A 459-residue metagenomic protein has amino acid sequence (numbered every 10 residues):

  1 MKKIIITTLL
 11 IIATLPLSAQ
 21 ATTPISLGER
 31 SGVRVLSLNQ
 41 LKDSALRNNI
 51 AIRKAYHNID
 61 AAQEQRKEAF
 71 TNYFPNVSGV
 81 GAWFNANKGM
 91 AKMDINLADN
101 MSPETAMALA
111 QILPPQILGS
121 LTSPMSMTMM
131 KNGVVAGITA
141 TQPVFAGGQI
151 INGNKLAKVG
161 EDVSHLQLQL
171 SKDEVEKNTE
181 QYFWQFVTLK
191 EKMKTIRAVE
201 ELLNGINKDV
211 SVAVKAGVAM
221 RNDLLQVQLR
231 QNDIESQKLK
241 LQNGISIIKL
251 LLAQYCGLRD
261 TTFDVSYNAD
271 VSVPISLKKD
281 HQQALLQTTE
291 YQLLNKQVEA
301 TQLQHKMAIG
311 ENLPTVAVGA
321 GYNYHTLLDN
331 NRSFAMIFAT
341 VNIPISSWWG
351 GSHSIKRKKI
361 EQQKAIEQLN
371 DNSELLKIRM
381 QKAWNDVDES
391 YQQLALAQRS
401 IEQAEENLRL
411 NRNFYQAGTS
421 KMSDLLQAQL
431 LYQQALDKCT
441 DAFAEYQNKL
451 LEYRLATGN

Functional and structural regions predicted by a protein language model:
M1-I4, A19-Q20: Positively charged n-region of N-terminal signal peptides that target proteins for export
I4-A13: Sec-dependent N-terminal signal peptides
I6, T22-P24, G28, S78 (+3 more regions): Acidic, low-complexity, intrinsically disordered peripheral segments
Q20-M90, V218-A219, C256-Q302: Bacterial Sec-pathway N-terminal export signals of envelope proteins
L36-Q40, E64-R66, L166-L285, D386 (+3 more regions): Periplasmic alpha-helical coiled-coil/stalk elements that build and connect Gram-negative outer-membrane
R53, N76-A91, P124-K131, T141-L170 (+5 more regions): Small/polar (Gly/Ser/Thr/Ala-rich) solvent-exposed segments that form structured loops/beta-strands/short helices used
K54-A69, S171, K177-K194, G205 (+7 more regions): Amphipathic alpha-helical coiled-coil segments
G89-M127: A subset of solvent-exposed loop/turn segments in beta-rich extracellular surface proteins, enriched in glycine
